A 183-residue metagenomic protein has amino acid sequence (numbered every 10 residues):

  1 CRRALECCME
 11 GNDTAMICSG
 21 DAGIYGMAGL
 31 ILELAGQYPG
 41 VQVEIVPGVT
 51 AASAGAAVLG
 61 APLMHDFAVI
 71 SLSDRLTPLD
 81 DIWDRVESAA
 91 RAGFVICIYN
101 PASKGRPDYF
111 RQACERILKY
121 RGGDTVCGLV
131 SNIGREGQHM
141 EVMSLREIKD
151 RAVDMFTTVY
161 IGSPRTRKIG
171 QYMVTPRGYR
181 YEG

Functional and structural regions predicted by a protein language model:
C1-L5: Glycine-rich, highly charged phosphate/nucleotide-binding loops
C8-M9: Conserved ATPase "switch" residues in P-loop NTPase domains
D13-T14, R91-G183: A contiguous loop/helix-start segment that scaffolds small-molecule binding in enzyme catalytic cores
G20-A22, D74, N132-I133, P164: Short, ordered loop/turn segments at secondary-structure junctions
G23-A92: Class I SAM-dependent methyltransferase SAM-binding "motif I" and its flanking Rossmann-like core
